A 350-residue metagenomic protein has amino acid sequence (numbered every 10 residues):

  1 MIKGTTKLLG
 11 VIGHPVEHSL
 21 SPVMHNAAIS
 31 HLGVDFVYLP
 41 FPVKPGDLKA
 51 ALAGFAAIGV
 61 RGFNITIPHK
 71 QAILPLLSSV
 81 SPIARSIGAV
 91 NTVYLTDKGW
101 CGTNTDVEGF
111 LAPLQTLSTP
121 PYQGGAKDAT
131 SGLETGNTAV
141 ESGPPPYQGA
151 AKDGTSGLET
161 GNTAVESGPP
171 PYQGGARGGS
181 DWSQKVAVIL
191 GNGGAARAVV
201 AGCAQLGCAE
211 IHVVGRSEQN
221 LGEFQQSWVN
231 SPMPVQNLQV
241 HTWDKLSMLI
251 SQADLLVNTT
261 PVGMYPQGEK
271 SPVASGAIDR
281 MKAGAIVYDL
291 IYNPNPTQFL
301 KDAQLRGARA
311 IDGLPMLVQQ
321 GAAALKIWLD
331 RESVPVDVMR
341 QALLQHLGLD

Functional and structural regions predicted by a protein language model:
I2-K3, W182, Q205, S275-G284: Short, conserved loop/helix-junction motifs that constitute active-site signature segments in enzyme catalytic cores
I2-L117: Phosphate/diphosphate ligand-binding glycine-rich loop within oxidoreductases
G13, N104-V107, L114, S183-A204: Glycine-rich adenosine-cofactor-binding loop
G124-G125, G149, G174-G175: Glycine-biased, low-complexity coil/linker segments
Q205-E210, R306-A308: Conserved S-adenosyl-L-methionine
C208-P232: NAD(P)-binding Rossmann-fold cofactor-contacting core
Q236-A310: Rossmann-like adenosine-cofactor binding region
G284-I286, L290-D350: Adenosine-phosphate binding glycine-rich loop
